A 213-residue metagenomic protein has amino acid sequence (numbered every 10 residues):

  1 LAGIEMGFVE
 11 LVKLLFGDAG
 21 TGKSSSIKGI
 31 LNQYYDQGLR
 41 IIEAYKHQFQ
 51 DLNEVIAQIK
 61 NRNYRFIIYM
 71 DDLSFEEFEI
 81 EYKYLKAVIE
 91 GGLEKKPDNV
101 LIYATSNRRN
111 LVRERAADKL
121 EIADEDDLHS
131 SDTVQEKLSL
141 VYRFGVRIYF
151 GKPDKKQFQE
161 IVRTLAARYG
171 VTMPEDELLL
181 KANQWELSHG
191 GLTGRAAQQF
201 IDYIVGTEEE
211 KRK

Functional and structural regions predicted by a protein language model:
L1-V12: Pre-Walker A (pre-P-loop) alpha-helix and adjacent loop at the N terminus of AAA/AAA+ ATPase modules, a conserved
L11-I42, V55-N61: Walker A/P-loop
G38-R40, N63-I67, K96-Y103: Loop/turn-to-beta-strand initiation segments
E43-K46, R62-E81, L85, R108: Conserved P-loop NTPase "ATPase switch" module shared by AAA+ and STAND
H47-Q50, L73-E76, I102, S106-V112 (+1 more regions): Conserved nucleotide-binding/hydrolysis micro-motifs of P-loop NTPases
A57, E77-D126: Conserved catalytic/switch belt of AAA+ P-loop NTPases
A123-L138, G145-Q159: Conserved AAA+ ATPase "SRH/arginine-finger" region at the nucleotide-binding site
G151-K213: C-terminal alpha-helical "lid" subdomain
